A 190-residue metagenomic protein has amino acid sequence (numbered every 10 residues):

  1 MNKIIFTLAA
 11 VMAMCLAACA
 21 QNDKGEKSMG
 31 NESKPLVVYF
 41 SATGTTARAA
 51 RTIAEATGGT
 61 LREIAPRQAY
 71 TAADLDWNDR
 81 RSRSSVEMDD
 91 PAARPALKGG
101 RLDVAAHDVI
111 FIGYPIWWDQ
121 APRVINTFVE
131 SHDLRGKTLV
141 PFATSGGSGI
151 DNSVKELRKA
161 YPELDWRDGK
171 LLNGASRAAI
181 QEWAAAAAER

Functional and structural regions predicted by a protein language model:
M1-L8: Bacterial N-terminal signal peptides that target proteins for export
V11-M12: Repetitive helical segments and hydrophobic/amphipathic motifs
C15-A18: C-terminal motif of bacterial Sec signal peptides marking the signal peptidase cleavage site
A20-D108, I112, D119-A121, N126 (+2 more regions): N-terminal beta1-alpha1-beta2 submodule of the flavodoxin-like/Rossmannoid cofactor-binding fold
T57, H132, Y161-L164: A structural signal for short coil/turn segments at secondary-structure junctions
Y114-P115, T144: Conserved strand-to-loop "acid loop" that flanks and positions the catalytic carboxylate
V140-S176: Short, glycine-/small-residue-rich phosphate/pyrophosphate-handling segment
